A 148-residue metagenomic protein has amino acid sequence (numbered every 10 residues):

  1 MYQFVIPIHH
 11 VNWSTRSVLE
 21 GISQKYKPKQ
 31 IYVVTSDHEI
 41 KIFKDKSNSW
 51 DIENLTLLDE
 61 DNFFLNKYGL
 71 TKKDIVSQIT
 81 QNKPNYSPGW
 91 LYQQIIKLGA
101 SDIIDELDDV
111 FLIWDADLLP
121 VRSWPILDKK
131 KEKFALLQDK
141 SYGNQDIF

Functional and structural regions predicted by a protein language model:
M1-Q3, S23-V33, L55: Short loop->beta transition adjacent to catalytic acidic/histidine clusters or analogous donor-positioning motifs
Y2-V11: A conserved hydrophobic helix/loop-capping motif in glycosyltransferases and polysaccharide synthases
V11-Q24: Short, well-formed alpha-helical segments that are part of the catalytic scaffolds of diverse glycosyltransferases
W13-S14, H38-D45: Short, charged/polar "capping" segments at the starts of alpha-helices and the immediately preceding loops
P28-I40, L57-F63: Short beta-strand/loop segment that forms part of the nucleotide-sugar
F43-E106: Active-site-proximal specificity loops/subdomain of glycosyltransferases
F111: Short aromatic/hydrophobic "clamp" motif used to bind/position activated sugar donors
L118-F148: Conserved donor-nucleotide/metal-binding helix-loop-beta segment in metal-dependent transferases, i.e., the alpha-helix
